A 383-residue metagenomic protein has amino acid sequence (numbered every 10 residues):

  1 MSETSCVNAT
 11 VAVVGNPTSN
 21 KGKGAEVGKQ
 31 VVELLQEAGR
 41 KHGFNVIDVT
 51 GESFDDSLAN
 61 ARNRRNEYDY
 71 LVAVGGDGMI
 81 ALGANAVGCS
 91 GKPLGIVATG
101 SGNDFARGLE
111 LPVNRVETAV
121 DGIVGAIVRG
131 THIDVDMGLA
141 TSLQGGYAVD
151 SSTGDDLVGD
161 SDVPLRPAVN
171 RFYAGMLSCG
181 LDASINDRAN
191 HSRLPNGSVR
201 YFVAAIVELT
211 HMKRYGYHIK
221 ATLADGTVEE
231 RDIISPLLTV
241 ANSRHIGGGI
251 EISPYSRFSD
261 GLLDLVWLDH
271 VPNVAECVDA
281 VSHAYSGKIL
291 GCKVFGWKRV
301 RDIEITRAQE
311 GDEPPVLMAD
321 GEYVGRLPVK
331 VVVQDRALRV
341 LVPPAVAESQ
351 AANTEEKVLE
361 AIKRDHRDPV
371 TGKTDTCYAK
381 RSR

Functional and structural regions predicted by a protein language model:
M1-V74, A81, N85, D121 (+2 more regions): ATP/NTP phosphate-donor binding region
E3-C6, G24, A221-D232, E251-R383: ATP/nucleoside-binding phosphotransfer catalytic cores, i.e., glycine-rich phosphate-binding loops
A12, Q36-R40, N45, V49-G51 (+3 more regions): Catalytic core of DAGKc-family lipid kinases
N16, D77, I185, L238 (+3 more regions): A residue-level signal for conserved active-site and pocket-lining positions in enzyme catalytic cores
P17, V74-G76, V97-S101: Glycine-rich beta-strand-to-loop/alpha-helix junction loops that act as flexible
T18-S19, S101, L181, R244-H245 (+2 more regions): Short, glycine/serine-rich, charged loops/turns that create anion-binding and catalytic segments at active sites
A25-V27, G83-V87, R107-L109, E251-I252: Short amphipathic alpha-helical segments
S178, D182, L237-Y255, E322-Y323: Glycine-rich phosphate/pyrophosphate-binding beta-alpha loops
